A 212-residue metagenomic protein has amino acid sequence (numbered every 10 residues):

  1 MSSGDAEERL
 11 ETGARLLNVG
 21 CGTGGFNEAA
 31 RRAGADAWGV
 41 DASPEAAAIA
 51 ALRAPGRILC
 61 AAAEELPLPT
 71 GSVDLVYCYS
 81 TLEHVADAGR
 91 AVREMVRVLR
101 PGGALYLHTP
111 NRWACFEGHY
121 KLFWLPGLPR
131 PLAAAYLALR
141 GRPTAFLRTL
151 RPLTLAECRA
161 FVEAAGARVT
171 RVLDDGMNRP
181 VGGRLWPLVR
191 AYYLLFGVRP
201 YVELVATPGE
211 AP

Functional and structural regions predicted by a protein language model:
M1-S3: Conserved SAM-binding loop and adjacent beta-strand
A6-R9, A14-E117, L204-P208: Conserved SAM-binding loop
A86-E94, A104-T207: S-adenosyl-L-methionine-dependent methyltransferase catalytic module, highlighting the catalytic core
